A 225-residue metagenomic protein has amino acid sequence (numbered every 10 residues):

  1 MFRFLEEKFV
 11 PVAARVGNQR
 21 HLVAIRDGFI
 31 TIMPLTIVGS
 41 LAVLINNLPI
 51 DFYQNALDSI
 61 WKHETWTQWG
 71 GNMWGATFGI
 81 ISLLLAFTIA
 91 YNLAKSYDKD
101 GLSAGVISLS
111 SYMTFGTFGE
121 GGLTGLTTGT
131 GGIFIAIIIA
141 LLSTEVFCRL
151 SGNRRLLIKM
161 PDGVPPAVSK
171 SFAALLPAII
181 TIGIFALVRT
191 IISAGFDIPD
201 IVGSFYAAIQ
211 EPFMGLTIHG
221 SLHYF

Functional and structural regions predicted by a protein language model:
M1-T36, D51, L57-K62, W66-F225: Signature of multi-pass transmembrane helix bundles
L41, I45-P49: Juxtamembrane transmembrane-helix boundary signature
